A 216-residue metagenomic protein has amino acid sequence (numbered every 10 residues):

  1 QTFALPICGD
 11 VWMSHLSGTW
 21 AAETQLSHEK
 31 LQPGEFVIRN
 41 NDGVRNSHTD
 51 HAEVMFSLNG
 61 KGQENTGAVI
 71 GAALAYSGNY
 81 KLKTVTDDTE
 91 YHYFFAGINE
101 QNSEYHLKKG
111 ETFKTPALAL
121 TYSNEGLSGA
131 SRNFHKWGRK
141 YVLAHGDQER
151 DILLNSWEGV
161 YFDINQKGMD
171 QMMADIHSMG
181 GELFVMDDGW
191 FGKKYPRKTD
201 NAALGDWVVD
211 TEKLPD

Functional and structural regions predicted by a protein language model:
T2-L5: Short, small-residue-biased leader/transition segments that mark boundaries at the very start of proteins
C8, G97-N99, Y105, T199 (+1 more regions): Short, functionally important structural connectors and interaction interfaces within domains
C8-D42: Beta-strand/loop-rich accessory regions of lumenal/periplasmic or secreted enzymes, predominantly carbohydrate-active
W12, Q25, V37, V44 (+3 more regions): Intrinsically disordered, low-complexity regions of eukaryotic proteins
G18, E125-L127, K213-D216: Glycine-centered helix-coil hinge/cap
S27, S103, A203: Glycine-rich, flexible loop/turn motifs
Q32-L143: Beta-strand-rich recognition/accessory modules
H145-D216: Aromatic-lined carbohydrate-binding/catalytic grooves of carbohydrate-active enzymes
